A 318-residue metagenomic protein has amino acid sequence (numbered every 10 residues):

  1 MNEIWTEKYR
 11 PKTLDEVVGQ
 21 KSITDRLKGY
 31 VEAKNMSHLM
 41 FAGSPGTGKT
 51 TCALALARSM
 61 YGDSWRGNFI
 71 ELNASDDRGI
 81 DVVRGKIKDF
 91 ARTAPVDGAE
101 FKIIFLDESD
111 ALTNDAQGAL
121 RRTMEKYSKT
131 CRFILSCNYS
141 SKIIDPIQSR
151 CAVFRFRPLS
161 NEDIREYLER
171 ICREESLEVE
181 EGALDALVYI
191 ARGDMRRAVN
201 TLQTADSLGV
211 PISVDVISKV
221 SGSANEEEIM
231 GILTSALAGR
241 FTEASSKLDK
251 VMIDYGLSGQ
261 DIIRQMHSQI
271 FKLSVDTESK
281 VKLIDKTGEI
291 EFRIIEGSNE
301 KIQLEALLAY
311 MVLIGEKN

Functional and structural regions predicted by a protein language model:
M1-V153, T287: P-loop/Walker A NTP-binding region and its immediately flanking N-terminal helices in P-loop NTPase folds
P45-T47, S75-G79, S109-L112, K126 (+7 more regions): Conserved nucleotide-binding/hydrolysis micro-motifs of P-loop NTPases
R84, I144-Y189, V199-Q203: Conserved AAA+ ATPase core "coupling" helix
I104, L184-I190, R196-L208, S218 (+3 more regions): C-terminal helical "lid" of AAA+/P-loop NTPase domains
D145, E162, E181, G222-M230 (+2 more regions): Amphipathic alpha-helical repeat elements characteristic of tetratricopeptide repeat
R173, G182-M195, V216-S223, I232-A238 (+2 more regions): A short helix-loop-helix "switch/interaction" segment in the helical subdomain of ASCE P-loop NTPases
L177-E181, M195-V199, L208-D215, E227-M230 (+2 more regions): Short, structured loop/turn "capping" segments at alpha-beta junctions
I232-N318: Helix-rich C-terminal "collar"/helical-bundle subdomain used as an assembly and partner-interaction module in RFC-like
